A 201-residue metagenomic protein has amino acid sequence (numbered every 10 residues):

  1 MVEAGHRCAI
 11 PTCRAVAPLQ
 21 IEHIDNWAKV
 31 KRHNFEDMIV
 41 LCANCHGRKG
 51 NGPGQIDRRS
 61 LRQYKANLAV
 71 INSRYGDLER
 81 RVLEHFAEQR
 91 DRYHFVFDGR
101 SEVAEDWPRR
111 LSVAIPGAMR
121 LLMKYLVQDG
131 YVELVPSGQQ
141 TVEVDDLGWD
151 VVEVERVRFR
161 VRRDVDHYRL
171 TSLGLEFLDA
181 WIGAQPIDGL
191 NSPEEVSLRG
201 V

Functional and structural regions predicted by a protein language model:
M1, T12-R14, Y75, Y125 (+1 more regions): Generic structural signal for beta-strand residues in well-ordered domains
M1-V2, A9-A43, K49-K65: Histidine-centered nuclease catalytic patch
E3-A4, Q128: Short, well-ordered loop/turn elements at secondary-structure boundaries
K49-D91, I182-I187, N191: Phosphate/pyrophosphate-recognition segments in soluble nucleotide-handling domains
L68-G117, K124: Short amphipathic alpha-helical interface segments
R81, H85, L122, L173 (+1 more regions): Charge-rich, solvent-exposed alpha-helical interaction surfaces
R110-V152, R162-V165: Short amphipathic alpha-helical interaction segments
D145-V201: Short, amphipathic alpha-helical interaction segments positioned at domain boundaries
